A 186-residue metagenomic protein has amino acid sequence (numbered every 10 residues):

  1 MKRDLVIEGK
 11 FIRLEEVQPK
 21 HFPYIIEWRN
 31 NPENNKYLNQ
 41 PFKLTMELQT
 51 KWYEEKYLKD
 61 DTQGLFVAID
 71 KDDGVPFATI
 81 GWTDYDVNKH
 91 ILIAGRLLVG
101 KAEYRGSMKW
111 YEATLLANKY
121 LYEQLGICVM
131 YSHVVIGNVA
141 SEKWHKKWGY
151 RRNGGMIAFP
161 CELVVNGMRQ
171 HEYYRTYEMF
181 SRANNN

Functional and structural regions predicted by a protein language model:
K2-K10, V17-F22, D73-N186: Acyl-donor (CoA/ACP) binding surface of acyl/acetyltransferases
K10-R13, Q18-Q40: Short amphipathic alpha-helix that is part of the acyltransferase structural core
I25-R29, Q49, Y53, T114: Hydrophobic alpha-helical core bundles mediating ligand binding, dimerization, or RNAP-core interactions
W28, K56-K59, L121: Hydrophobic helix-cap positions at the C-terminus of alpha-helices in RecA-like/P-loop ATPase nucleotide-binding cores
W28, N35, W52, A94-L97: Tryptophan-centered motif/residue detector
E33-E55: Conserved GNAT-fold acetyl-CoA-binding loop/helix
E54-V67: A short helix-loop-beta-strand connector motif used in the catalytic cores of GNAT acetyltransferases and, in some
I69-K71: A generic structural motif
